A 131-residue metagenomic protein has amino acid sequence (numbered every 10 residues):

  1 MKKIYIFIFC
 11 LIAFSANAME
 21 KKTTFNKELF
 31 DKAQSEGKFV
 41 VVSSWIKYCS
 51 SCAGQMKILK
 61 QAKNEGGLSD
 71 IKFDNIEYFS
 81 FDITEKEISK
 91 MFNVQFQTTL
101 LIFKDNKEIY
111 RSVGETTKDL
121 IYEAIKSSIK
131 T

Functional and structural regions predicted by a protein language model:
I4-A13: Sec-dependent N-terminal signal peptides
N17-G37, K126-T131: N-terminal leader/targeting and pre-domain segments
S35-K47: Short active-site neighborhood of thiol/selenol oxidoreductases, capturing the structured segment around
S44, C49-C52, L100: The canonical Cys-X-X-Cys-His
S44, L68-K86: Thiol-based oxidoreductase modules, predominantly thioredoxin-like and allied folds used for disulfide exchange
A53-G67: Typically the conserved alpha-helix immediately C-terminal to a functionally engaged Cys/Sec in thioredoxin-like
M91-Q95: A short glycine-leucine-enriched loop at secondary-structure breakpoints that most characteristically corresponds
F96, I102-T131: Non-catalytic, surface beta->alpha helical segment in thiol-disulfide oxidoreductase systems
